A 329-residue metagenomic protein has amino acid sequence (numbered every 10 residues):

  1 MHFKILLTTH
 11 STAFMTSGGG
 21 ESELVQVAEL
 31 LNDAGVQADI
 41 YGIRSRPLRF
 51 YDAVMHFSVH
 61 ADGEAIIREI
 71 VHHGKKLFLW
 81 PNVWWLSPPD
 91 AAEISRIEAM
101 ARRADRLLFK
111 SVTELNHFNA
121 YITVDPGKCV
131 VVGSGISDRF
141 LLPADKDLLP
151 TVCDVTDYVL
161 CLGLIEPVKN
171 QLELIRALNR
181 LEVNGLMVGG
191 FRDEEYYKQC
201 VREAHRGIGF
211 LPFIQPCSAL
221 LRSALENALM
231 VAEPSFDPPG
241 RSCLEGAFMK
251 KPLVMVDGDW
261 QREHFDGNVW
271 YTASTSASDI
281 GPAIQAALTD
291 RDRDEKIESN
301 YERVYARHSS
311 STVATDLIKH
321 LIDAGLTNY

Functional and structural regions predicted by a protein language model:
G19, R291-Y329: A charged, aromatic-enriched C-terminal amphipathic alpha-helix characteristic of glycosyltransferases across folds
D90-L107: Membrane-proximal helix-turn-helix segments that form the acceptor-binding/catalytic region of lipid-linked
R103-K128, I136-F140: A short, active-site helix/loop in glycosyltransferases that binds the activated sugar's phosphate group
N119, G135-T156: Acidic anion/phosphate-binding donor-loop and adjacent secondary structure in glycosyltransferase catalytic cores
P150-K169, I175-L186: Conserved donor-binding/catalytic core segment of Leloir-type glycosyltransferases
G189, Y197-P216: Nucleotide-activated donor-binding/catalytic signature segment of Leloir-type glycosyltransferases, i.e., the conserved
S223-P238, K251-P252: Acidic donor-binding loop of glycosyltransferase active sites
M255, V269-S278, Q285-R291: Conserved acidic donor-binding segment of nucleotide-sugar-dependent glycosyltransferases
